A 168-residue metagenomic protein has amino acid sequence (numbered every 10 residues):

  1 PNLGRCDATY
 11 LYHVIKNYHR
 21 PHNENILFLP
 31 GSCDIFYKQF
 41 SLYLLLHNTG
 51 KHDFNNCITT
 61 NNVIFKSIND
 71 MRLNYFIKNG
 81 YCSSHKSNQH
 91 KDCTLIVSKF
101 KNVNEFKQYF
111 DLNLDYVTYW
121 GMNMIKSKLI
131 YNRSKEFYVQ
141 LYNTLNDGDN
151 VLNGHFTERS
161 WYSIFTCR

Functional and structural regions predicted by a protein language model:
P1-R168: ER/Golgi luminal nucleotide-sugar-dependent glycosyltransferases, focusing on the catalytic module
